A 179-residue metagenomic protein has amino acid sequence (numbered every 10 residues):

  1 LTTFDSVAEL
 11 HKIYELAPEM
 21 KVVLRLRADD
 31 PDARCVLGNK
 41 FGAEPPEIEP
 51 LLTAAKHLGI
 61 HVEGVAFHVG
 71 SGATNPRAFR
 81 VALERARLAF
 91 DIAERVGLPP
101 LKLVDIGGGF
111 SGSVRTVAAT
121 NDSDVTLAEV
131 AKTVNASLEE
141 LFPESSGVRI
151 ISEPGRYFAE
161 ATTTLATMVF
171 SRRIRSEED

Functional and structural regions predicted by a protein language model:
L1-L103, G112, F142, F170-R173: Active-site-proximal beta-alpha core segment in soluble small-molecule metabolic enzymes
S71-D179: C-terminal active-site-proximal or functional interface alpha/beta core segments in diverse enzymes
